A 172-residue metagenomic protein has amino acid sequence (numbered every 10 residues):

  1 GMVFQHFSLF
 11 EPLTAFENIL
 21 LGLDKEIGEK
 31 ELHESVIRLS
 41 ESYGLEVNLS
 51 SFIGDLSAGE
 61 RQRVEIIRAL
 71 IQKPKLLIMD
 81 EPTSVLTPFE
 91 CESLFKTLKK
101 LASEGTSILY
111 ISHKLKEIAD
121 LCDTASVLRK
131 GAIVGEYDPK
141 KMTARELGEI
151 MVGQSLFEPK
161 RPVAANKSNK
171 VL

Functional and structural regions predicted by a protein language model:
G1-E158: Hydrophobic alpha-helical bundles that form the membrane domains of multi-pass transporters
R161, K167: Conserved adenine-nucleotide phosphate-binding loops and their immediately adjacent elements
S168-L172: Conserved N-terminal strand/loop that marks the beginning of ABC ATPase nucleotide-binding domains
